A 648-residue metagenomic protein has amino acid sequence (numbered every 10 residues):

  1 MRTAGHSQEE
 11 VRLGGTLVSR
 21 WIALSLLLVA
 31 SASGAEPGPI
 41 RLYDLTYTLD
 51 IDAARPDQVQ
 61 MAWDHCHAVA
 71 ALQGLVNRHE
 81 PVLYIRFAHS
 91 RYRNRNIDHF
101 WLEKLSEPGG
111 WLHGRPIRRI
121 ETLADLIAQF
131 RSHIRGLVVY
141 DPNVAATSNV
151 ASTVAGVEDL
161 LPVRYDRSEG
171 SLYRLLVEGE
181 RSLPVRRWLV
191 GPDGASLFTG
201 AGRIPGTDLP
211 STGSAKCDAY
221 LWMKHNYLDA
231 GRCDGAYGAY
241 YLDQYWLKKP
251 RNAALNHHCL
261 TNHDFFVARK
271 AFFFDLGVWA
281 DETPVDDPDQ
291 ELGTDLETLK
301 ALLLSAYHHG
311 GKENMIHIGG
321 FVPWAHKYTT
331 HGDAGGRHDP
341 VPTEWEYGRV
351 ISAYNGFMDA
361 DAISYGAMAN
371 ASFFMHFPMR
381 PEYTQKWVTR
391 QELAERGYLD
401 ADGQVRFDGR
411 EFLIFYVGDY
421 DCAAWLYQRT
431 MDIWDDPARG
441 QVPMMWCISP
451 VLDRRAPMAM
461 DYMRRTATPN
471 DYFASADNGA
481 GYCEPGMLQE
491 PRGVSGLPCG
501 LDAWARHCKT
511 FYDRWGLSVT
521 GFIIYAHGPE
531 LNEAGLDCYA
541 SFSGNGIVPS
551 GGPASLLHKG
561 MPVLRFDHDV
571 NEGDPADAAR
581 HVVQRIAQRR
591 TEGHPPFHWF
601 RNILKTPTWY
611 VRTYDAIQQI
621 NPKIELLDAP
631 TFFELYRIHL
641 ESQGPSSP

Functional and structural regions predicted by a protein language model:
M1-V18: N-terminal secretory signal peptides that target proteins for export/translocation
S19-A30: Bacterial N-terminal signal peptides
V29-P37: Bacterial Sec-dependent signal peptides at the C-terminal "C-region" and cleavage site
E36-P381: Preference for solvent-exposed, low-hydrophobicity sequence contexts
T46-A68, L83-I97, K104, W111-L112 (+8 more regions): Acidic-and-aromatic substrate-binding clefts and catalytic sites of carbohydrate-active enzymes
L292-P323, L413, V417-Q441, V451 (+1 more regions): Catalytic grooves of carbohydrate-active enzymes
A371-R464: Active-site beta->alpha N-cap acidic-glycine motif
S449-T510, R514-L517: Substrate-binding cleft of extracellular glycoside hydrolase catalytic domains
